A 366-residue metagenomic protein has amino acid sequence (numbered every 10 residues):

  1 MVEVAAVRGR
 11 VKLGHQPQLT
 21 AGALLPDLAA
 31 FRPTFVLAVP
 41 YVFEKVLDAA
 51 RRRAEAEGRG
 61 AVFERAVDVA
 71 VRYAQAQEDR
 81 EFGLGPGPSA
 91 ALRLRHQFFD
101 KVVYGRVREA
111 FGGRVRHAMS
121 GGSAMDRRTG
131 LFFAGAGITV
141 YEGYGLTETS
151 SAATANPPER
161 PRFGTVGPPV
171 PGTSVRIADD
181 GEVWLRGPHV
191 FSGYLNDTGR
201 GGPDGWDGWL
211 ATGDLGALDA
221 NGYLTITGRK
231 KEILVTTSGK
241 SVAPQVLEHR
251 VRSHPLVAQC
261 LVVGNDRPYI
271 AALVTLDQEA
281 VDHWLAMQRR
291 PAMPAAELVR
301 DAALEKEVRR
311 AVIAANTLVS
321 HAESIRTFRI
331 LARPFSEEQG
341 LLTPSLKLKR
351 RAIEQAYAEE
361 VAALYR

Functional and structural regions predicted by a protein language model:
M1-L13, A29-A30, T34, L47: Conserved short alpha-helical elements in the N-terminal third of ANL/AMP-binding
Q18-D180, T198, P268-Y269, L276-Q288 (+1 more regions): Conserved adenylate-forming
E44, P161-G164, G181-V183, S192 (+5 more regions): Glycine-centered loop/turn positions within well-structured domains that cap or flank conserved ligand/cofactor-binding
G145-T149, T212, T236-T237, T343 (+1 more regions): Ser/Thr-glycine-rich phosphate-binding loops at phosphate-binding pockets of nucleotides, nucleotide cofactors
P169-T236, S253: Conserved ATP-binding/catalytic segment of the ANL
L215, S253-A280: C-terminal boundary motif of the adenylate-forming
Y223-R252, V281-D301, H321-I325, Q339 (+1 more regions): Adenylate-forming
Q259-L261, P268, R309-R366: Conserved C-terminal "lid"/linker of ANL adenylate-forming enzymes
